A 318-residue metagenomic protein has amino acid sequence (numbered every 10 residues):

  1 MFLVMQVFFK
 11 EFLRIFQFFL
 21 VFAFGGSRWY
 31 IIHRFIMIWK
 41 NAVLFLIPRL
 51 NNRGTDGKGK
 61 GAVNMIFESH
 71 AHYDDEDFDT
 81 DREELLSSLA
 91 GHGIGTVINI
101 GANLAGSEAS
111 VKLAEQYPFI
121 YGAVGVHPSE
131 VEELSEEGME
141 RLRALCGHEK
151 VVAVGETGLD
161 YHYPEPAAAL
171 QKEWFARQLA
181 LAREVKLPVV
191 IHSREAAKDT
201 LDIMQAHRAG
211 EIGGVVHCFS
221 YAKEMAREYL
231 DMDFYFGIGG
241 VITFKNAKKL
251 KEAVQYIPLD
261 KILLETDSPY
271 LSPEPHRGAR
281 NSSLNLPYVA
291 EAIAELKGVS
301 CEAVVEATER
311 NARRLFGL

Functional and structural regions predicted by a protein language model:
L3, F9, L13, Q17-L20 (+3 more regions): Short hydrophobic targeting helices and cationic amphipathic motifs that mediate membrane/organellar targeting
A23, I31-R34, A42, G57: Short hydrophobic alpha-helical segments enriched in small aliphatic residues
R28-W29, S300: The N-terminal extracellular segments of secreted preproproteins, especially immediately downstream of signal
W39, L44-L46, N51-N52, D56-L318: Mid-domain alpha/beta scaffold segments of enzyme catalytic cores
